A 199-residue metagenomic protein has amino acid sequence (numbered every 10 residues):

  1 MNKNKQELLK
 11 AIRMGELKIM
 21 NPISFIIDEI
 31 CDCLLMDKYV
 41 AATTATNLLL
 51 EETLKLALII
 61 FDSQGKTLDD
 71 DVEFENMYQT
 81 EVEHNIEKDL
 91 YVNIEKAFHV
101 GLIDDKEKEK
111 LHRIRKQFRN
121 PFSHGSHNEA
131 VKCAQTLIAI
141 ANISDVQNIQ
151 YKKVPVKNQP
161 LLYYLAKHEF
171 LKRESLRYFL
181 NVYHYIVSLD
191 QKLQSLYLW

Functional and structural regions predicted by a protein language model:
M1-V40, G65: Charged alpha-helical initiation segments
R13-M20, M36-T43, N47, T80-E87 (+3 more regions): Amphipathic, non-membrane alpha-helical segments in soluble helical-bundle scaffolds
P22-I26, E52, F118: Amphipathic, well-ordered alpha-helical segments in soluble domains
I27-C31, L35-I59: Short, hydrophobic, well-ordered secondary-structure elements
N47-E51, K66-L68, L137-I143: Amphipathic alpha-helical scaffolding segments
L54-F61, G65, S123-S126, A130: Short amphipathic alpha-helical interaction/hinge segments
I59-H112, N142, N158-Q159: Flexible secondary-structure boundary motifs
G101-W199: Charge-enriched, short contiguous segments at helix-coil
